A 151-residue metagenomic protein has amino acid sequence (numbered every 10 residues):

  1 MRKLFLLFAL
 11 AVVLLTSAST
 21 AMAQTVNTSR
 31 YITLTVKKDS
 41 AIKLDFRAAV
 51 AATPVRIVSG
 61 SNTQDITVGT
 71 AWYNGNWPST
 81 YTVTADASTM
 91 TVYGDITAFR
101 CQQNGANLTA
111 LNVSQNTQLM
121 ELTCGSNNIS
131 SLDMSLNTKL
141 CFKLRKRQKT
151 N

Functional and structural regions predicted by a protein language model:
R2-F8, L15-E121, L136-T138: N-terminal capping/linker segments that flank leucine-rich repeat
A9-V12, K146-Q148: Prokaryotic Sec-type signal peptides and long signal-anchor helices with extended Leu/Ile/Val-rich h-regions
G105-T109, N127-S131, Q148-N151: Canonical position 11/12 of the leucine-rich repeat
C141-L144: Change "centered on extracellular leucine-rich repeats
